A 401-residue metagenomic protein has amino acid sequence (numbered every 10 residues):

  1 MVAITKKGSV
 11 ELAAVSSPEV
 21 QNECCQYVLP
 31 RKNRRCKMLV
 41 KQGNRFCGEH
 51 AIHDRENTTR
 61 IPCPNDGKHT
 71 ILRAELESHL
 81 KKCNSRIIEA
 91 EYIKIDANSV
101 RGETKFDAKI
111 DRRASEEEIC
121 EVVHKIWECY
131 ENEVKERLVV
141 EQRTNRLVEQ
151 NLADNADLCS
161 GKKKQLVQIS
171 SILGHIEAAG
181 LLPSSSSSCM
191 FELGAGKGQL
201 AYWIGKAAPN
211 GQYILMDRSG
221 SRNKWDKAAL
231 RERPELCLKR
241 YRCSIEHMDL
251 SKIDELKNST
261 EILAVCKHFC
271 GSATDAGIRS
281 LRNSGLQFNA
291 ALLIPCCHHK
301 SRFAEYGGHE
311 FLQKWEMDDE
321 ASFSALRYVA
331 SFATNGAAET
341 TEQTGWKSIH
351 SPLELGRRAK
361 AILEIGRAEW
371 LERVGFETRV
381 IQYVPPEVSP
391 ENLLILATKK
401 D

Functional and structural regions predicted by a protein language model:
A3-K37, K41, G48-T70, A74-D401: Class I S-adenosyl-L-methionine
